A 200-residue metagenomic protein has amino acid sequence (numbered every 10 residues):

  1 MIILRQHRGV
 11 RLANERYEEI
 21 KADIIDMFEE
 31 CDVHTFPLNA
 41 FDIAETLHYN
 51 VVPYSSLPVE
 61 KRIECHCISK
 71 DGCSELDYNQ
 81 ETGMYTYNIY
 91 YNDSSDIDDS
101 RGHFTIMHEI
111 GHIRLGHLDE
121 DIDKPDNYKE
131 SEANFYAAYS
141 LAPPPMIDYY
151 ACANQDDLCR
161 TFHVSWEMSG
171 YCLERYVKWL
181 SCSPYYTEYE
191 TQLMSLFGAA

Functional and structural regions predicted by a protein language model:
M1-A200: Active-site hotspot residues in diverse enzymes, especially metal/ion-binding acidic/histidine motifs
